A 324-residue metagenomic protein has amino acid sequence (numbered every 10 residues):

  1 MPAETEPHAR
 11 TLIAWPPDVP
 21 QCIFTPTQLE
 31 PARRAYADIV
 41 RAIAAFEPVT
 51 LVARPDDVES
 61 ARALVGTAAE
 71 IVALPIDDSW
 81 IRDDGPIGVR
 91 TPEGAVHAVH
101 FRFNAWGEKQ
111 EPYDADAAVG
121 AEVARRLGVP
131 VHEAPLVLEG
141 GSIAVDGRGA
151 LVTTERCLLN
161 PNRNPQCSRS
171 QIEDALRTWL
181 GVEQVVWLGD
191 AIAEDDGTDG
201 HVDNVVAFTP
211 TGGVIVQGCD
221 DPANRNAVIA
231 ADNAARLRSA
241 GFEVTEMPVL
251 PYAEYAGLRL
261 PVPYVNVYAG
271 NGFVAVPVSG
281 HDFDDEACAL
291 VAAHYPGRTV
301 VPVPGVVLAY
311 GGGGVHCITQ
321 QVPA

Functional and structural regions predicted by a protein language model:
M1-A324: The feature marks the mature, well-folded catalytic cores of soluble enzymes
